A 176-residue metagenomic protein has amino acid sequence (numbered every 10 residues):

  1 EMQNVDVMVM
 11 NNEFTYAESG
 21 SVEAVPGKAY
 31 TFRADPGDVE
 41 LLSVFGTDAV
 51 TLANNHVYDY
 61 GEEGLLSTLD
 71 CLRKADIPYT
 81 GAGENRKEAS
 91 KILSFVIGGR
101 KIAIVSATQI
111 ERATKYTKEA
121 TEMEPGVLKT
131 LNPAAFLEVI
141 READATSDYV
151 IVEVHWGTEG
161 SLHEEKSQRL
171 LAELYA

Functional and structural regions predicted by a protein language model:
E1-A176: Acidic, metal/ion-coordinating pockets
